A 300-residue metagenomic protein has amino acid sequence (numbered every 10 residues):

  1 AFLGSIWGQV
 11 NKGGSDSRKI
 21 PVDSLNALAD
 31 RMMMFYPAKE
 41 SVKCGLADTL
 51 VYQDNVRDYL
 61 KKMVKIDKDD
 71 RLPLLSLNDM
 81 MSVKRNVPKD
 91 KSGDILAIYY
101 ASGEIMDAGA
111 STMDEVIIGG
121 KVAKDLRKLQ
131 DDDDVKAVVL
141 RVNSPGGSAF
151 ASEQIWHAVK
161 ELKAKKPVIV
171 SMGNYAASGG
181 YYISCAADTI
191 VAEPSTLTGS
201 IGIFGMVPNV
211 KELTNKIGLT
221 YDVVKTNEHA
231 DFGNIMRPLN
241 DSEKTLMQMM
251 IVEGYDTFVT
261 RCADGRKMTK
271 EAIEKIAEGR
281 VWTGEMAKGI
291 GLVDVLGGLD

Functional and structural regions predicted by a protein language model:
A1-P21, N26-D30, F35, A47 (+3 more regions): Small-residue-centered hinge/linker elements
K19-K43, T49, T269-G297: Amphipathic alpha-helical substructures
Y52-D54: Extracellular glycan-binding segments that recognize GlcNAc-based cell-wall polysaccharides
